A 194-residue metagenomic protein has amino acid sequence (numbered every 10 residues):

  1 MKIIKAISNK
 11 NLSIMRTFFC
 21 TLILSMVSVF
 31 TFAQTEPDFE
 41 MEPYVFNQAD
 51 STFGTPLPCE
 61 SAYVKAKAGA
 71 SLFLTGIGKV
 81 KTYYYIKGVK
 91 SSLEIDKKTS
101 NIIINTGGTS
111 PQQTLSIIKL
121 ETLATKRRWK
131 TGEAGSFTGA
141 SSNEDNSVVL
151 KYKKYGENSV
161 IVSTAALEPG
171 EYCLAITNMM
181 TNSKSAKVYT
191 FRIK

Functional and structural regions predicted by a protein language model:
M1-I3, K10, I14-F18: Positively charged n-region of N-terminal signal peptides that target proteins for export
Q34-G135, N178-K194: Primarily secretory-pathway and cell-envelope proteins
K97, K153-Y155, L167: Surface-exposed coil/turn segments at beta-strand junctions on protein surfaces, enriched
T131-G156: Extended, solvent-exposed segments with strong compositional bias
N158-V162: Short strand-edge motifs at loop-to-beta-strand transitions and within beta-strands of extracellular beta-rich domains
S163-A175: A glycine-anchored, Pro-Gly-centered beta-turn/N-cap motif
